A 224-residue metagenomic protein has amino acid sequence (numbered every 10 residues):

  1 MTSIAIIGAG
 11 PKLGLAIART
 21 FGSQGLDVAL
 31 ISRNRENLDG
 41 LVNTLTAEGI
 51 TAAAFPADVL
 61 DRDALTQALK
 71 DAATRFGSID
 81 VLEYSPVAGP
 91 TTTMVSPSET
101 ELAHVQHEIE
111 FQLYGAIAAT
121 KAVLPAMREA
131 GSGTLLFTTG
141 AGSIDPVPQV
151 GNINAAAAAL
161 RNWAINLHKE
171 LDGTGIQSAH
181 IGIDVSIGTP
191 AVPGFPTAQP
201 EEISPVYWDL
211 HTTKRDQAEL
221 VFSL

Functional and structural regions predicted by a protein language model:
G10-K12: Conserved glycine-rich cofactor-binding loop
G25-G40: Conserved glycine-rich Rossmann-like NAD(P)H-binding loop of the short-chain dehydrogenase/reductase
L45-D63: Rossmann-fold cofactor-recognition segment
S78-I79, M127-T139, G175-I176: Active-site loop of short-chain dehydrogenase/reductase
A88-G89, L102-E108, T134-L160, A164-I165 (+1 more regions): Catalytic loop of short-chain dehydrogenase/reductase
S98-I117: Catalytic Tyr-X3-Lys loop
F111-E129: Amphipathic alpha-helical dimer-interface segment in Rossmann-like NAD(P)H-dependent oxidoreductases
I165, G173-L224: C-terminal helical subdomain
